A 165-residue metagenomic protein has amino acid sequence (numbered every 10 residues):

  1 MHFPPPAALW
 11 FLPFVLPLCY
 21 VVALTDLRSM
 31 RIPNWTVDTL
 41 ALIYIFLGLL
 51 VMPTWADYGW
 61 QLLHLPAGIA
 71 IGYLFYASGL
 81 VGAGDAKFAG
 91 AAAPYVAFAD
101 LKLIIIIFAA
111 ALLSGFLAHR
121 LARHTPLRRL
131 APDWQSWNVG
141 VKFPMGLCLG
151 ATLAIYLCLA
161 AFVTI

Functional and structural regions predicted by a protein language model:
M1-I165: A membrane-topology feature that recognizes alpha-helical transmembrane segments and their immediate juxtamembrane
